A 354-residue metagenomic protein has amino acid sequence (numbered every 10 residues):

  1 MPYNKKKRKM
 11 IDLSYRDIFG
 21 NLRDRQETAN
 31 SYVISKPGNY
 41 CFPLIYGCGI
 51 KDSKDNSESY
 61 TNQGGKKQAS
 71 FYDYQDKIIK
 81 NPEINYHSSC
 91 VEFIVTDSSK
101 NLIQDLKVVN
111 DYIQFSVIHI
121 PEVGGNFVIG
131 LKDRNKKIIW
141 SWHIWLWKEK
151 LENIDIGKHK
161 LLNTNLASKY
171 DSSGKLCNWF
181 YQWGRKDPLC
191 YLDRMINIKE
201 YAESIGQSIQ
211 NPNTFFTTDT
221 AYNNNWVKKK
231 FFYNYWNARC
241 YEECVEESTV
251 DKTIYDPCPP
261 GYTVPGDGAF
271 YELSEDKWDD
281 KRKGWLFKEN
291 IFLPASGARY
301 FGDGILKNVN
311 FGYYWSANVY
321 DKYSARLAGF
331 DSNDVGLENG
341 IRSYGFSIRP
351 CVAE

Functional and structural regions predicted by a protein language model:
M1-K252, Y320, R342-E354: Short, compositionally biased
S168, K229, Y233-E354: C-terminal, surface-exposed recognition/capping segments
